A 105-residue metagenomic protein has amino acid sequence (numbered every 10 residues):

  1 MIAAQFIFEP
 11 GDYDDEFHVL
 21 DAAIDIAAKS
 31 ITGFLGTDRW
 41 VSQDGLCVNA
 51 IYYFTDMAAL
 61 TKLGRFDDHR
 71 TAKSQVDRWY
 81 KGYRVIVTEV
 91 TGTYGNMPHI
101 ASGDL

Functional and structural regions predicted by a protein language model:
M1-V48, M57-R65, Y80-L105: Short S/T/G/P-rich N-terminal loop/turn motif that feeds into the first structured element of a domain
L63-D67, K73-V76: Short, flexible helix/strand-to-coil boundary loops that buttress conserved ligand/catalytic motifs in alpha/beta
